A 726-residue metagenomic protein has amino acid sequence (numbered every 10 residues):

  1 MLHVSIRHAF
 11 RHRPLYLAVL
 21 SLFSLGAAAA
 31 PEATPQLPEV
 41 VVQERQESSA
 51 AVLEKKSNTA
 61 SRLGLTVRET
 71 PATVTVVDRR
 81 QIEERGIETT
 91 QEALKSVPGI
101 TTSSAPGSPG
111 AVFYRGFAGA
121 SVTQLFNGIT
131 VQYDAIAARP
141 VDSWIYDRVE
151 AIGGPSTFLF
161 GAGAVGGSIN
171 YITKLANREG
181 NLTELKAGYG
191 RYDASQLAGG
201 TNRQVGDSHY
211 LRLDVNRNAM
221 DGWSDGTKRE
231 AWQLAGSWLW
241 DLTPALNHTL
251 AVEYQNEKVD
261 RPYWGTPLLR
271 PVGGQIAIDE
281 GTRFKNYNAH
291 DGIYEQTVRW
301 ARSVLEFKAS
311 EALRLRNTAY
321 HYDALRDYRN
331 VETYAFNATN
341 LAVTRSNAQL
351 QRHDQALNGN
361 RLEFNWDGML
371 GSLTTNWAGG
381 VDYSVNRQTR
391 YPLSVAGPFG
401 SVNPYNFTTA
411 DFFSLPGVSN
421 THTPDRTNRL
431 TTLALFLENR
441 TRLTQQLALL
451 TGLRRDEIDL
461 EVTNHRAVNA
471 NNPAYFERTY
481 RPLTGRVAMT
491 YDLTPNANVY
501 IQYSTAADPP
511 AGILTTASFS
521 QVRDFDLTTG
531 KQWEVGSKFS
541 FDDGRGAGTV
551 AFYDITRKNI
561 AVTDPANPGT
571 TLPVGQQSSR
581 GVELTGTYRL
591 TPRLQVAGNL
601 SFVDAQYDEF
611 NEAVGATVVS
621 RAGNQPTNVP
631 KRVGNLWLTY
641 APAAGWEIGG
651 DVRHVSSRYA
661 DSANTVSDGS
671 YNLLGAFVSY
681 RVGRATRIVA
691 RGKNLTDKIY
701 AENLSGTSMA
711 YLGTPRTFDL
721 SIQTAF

Functional and structural regions predicted by a protein language model:
A18, H353, W377, N624-F726: Conserved C-terminal beta-signal and adjacent last beta-strands/turns of outer-membrane beta-barrel proteins
T102, F113, I129-G153, A176: Short acidic/polar hinge/loop motifs at secondary-structure boundaries that mediate gating or recognition
W144-D147, G153, F158-G236, L242-L246 (+2 more regions): Outer-membrane beta-barrel translocator/receptor signature
N218-G222, A235-D241, A245-K308, H321-Q355 (+4 more regions): Acidic/polar loop-and-plug regions of large Gram-negative outer-membrane beta-barrel proteins
D241-T243, Q355, L373-A378, D382-N386 (+4 more regions): Structural signature of Gram-negative outer-membrane beta-barrels, strongest in the C-terminal barrel of TonB-dependent
R299-D323, S346-N464, T549: Face-selective signature of the C-terminal outer-membrane beta-barrel domain
E306-Y320, A324-E332, D492, N498-Y500 (+1 more regions): Membrane-embedded beta-barrel scaffold of Gram-negative outer-membrane proteins
Q446, R545, D554-T556, P573-S662 (+3 more regions): Gram-negative outer-membrane beta-barrel transporters
